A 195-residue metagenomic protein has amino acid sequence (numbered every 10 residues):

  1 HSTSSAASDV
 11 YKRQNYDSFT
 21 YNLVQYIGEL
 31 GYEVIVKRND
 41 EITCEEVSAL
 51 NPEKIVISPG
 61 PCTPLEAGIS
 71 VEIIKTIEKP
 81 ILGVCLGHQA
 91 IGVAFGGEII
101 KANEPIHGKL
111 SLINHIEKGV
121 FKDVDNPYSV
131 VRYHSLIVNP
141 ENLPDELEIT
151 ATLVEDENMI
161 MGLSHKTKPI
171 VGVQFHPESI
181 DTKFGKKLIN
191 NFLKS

Functional and structural regions predicted by a protein language model:
H1-A7, Y11: Single conserved hydrophobic/aromatic residue that forms the stacking wall/gate of nucleotide- or nucleobase-binding
D9, P52-D123, I189: Cysteine-nucleophile active-site neighborhood
K12-L30: Short, charged N-terminal beta->alpha structural module
E33-N39: Short hydrophobic/Thr-rich beta-strand motif most characteristic of the beta2 strand and flanking loop of CheY-like
V34, I81, I170: Hydrophobic anchor at the start of a short beta-strand that flanks the dinucleotide cofactor-binding loop
T43-N51: Short amphipathic alpha-helix with an adjacent loop that forms part of the alpha/beta core around
G119-T167: Catalytic beta-strand/loop cores that center a nucleophilic Ser/Cys/Thr and support acyl-enzyme chemistry
S179-S195: Acyltransferase
